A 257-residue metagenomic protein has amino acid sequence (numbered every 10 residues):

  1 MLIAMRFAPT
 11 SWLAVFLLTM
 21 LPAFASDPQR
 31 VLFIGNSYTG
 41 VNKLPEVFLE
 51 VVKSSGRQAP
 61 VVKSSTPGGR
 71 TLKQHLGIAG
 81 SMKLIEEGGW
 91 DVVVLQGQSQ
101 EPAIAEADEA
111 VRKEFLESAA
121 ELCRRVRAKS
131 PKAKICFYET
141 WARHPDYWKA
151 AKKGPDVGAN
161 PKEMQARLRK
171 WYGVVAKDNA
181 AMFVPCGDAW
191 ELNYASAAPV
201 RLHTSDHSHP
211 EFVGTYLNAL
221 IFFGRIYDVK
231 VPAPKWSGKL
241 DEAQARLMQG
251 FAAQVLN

Functional and structural regions predicted by a protein language model:
M1-A8: N-terminal secretory signal peptides that target proteins for export/translocation
T10-P22: Bacterial N-terminal signal peptides
P22, R57, Y227-V231: A generic secondary-structure boundary signal that marks alpha-helix termini
P28-L32, Y38-L122, P131: Conserved SGNH/GDSL esterase-like catalytic core that processes O-acyl groups on lipids and polysaccharides
M82-S208, F212, G224, A233: Alpha-helical cap/lid subdomain in secreted, periplasmic, or secretory-pathway luminal O-acyl-processing enzymes
N179, L202-N257: Conserved catalytic region of serine esterases and O-acyltransferases that act on ester linkages in lipids
